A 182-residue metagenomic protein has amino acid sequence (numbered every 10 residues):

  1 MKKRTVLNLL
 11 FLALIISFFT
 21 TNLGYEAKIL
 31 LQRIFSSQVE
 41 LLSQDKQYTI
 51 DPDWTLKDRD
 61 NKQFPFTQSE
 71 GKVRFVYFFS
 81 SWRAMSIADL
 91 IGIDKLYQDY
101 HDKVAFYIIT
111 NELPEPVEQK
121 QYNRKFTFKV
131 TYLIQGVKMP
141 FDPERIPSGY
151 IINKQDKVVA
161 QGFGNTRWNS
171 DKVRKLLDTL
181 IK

Functional and structural regions predicted by a protein language model:
M1-D51: N-terminal targeting signals for export/organelle localization
Q38-R74: Short extracytoplasmic
F64-I87, I93: Short active-site neighborhood of thiol/selenol oxidoreductases, capturing the structured segment around
E70-K72, D102, T127-F128, P143-E144: Active-site acidic short loop of glycosyltransferases
F78, I109-N111, K154: Cofactor-binding loop segments of dinucleotide-utilizing enzymes, especially the Rossmann-like FAD- and NAD(P)+-binding
I87-K125, L133-P140: Structural microenvironment flanking redox-active thiols in thiol-disulfide oxidoreductases
Y122-T127, L133-I181: Thiol/disulfide oxidoreductase modules built on the thioredoxin-like
